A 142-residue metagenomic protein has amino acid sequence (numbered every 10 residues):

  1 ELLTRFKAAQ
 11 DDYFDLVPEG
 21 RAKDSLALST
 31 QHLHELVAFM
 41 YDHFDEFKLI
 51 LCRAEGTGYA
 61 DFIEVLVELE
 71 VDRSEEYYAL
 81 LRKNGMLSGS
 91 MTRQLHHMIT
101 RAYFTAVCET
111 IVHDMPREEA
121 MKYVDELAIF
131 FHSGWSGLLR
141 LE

Functional and structural regions predicted by a protein language model:
E1-S29, K48-L51: Amphipathic alpha-helical linker/stalk segments
K7, D11-D12, A27, Q31-D42 (+2 more regions): Amphipathic alpha-helical packing segments from all-alpha helical-bundle domains
D11-F14, P18, C52-E55, Y78-M86 (+2 more regions): Short, flexible helix-adjacent loops and helix caps
A22, L26, A60-I63, R117 (+1 more regions): Flexible, glycine- and charge-enriched loops at secondary-structure boundaries
A38, D42, D72-L80, H96-E142: C-terminal peripheral helix-coil segments that are non-catalytic and often amphipathic
F47-Y59: Short acidic alpha-helical/loop segments enriched in Asp/Glu that coordinate divalent cations
